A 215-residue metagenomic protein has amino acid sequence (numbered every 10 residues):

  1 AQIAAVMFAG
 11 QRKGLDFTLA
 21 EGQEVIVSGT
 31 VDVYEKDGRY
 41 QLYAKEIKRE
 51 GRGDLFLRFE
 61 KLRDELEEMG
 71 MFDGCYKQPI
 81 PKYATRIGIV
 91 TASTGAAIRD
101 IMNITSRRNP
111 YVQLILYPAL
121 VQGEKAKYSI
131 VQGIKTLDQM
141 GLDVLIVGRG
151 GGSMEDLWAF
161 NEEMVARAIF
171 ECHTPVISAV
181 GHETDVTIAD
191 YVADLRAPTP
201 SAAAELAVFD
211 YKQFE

Functional and structural regions predicted by a protein language model:
A1, A20-V33, A44: OB-fold and OB-like beta-barrel modules that bind single-stranded nucleic acids
Q2-T18: Beta-strand/loop nucleic-acid-binding surfaces
A9, A44-E46, V192: A short beta-strand motif that forms part of the nucleic acid-binding face of small beta-barrel RNA-binding folds
D16, Y43-S106, P110: Extended, charge-rich, solvent-exposed interface segments
F17-T18, D32, Q78-P81, I146 (+1 more regions): Replace "in large, NTP-powered and nucleic-acid-processing enzymes" with "in large, NTP-powered factors and other
Y40: Extended, highly charged clamp/arch subdomains and adjacent linkers that form or line substrate-binding channels
G88-E215: Short glycine/threonine-rich loop/turn motifs
